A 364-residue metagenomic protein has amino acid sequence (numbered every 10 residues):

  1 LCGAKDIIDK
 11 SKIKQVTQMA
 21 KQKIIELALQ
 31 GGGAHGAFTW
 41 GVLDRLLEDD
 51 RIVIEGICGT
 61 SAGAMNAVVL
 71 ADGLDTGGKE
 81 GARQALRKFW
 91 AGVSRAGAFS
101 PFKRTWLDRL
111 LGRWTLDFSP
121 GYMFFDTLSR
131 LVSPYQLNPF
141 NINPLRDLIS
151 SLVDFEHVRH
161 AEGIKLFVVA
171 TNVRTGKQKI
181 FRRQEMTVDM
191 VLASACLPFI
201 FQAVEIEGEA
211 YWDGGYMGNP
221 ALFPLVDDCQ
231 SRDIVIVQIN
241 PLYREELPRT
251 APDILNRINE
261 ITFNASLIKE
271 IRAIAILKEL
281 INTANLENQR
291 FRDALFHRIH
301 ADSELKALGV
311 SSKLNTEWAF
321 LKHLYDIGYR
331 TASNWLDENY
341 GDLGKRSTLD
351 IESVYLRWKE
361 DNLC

Functional and structural regions predicted by a protein language model:
D6-C58, V68-C364: Patatin-like phospholipase
G59, G63: Gly/Ala-rich beta-loop-alpha elbow adjacent to hydrolase catalytic centers
